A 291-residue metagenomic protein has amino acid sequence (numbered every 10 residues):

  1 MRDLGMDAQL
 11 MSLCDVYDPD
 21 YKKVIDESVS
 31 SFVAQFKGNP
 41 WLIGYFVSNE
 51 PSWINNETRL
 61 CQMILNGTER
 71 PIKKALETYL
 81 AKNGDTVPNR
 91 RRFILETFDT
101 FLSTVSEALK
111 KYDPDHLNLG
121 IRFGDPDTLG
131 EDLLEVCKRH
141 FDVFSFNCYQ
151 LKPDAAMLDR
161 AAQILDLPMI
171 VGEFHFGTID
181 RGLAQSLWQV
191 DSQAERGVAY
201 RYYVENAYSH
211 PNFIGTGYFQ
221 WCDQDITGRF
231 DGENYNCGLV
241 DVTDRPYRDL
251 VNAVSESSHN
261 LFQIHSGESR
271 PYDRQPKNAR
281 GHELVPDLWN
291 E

Functional and structural regions predicted by a protein language model:
R2-D15, L80-N89, G124-D125, G130-E131 (+3 more regions): Active-site clefts of carbohydrate-active enzymes
Q9-V16, N39-D132: Polysaccharide-binding and catalytic clefts of secreted carbohydrate-active enzymes
L13, Y17-S28, T86-F101, P153 (+2 more regions): Soluble or luminal CAZymes and related metallo-dependent hydrolases
G38-P40, P114, L165-D166, P211-N212: Proline-centered flexible-loop/turn and helix-kink motifs
L42-G44, N49, F174, W188-V240 (+1 more regions): Substrate-binding cleft of secreted/luminal carbohydrate-active enzymes
N55-L60, R181-G182, G228-R229: Short, solvent-exposed loop/turn and secondary-structure capping segments
Q62-E77, F219-E291: Aromatic-rich peripheral "rim/lid" segments of glycoside hydrolase catalytic domains that contact and position glycan
R92-E107, K111-S186, R201, E205: Glycoside hydrolase catalytic-domain groove-lining segments
